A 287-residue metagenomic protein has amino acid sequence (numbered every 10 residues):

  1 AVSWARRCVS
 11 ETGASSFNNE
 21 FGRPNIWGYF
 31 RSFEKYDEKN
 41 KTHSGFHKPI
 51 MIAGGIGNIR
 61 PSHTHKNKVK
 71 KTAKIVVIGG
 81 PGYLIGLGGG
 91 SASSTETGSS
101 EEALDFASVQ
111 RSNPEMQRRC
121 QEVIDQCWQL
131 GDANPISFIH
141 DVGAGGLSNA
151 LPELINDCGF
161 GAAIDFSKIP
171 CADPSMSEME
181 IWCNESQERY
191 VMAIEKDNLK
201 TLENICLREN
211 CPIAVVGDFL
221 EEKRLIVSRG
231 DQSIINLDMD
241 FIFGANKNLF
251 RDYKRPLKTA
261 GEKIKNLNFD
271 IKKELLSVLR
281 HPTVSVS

Functional and structural regions predicted by a protein language model:
A1, S10-S287: Glycine/proline-enriched, intrinsically flexible loops and inter-domain linkers
R6: Conserved activation segment
